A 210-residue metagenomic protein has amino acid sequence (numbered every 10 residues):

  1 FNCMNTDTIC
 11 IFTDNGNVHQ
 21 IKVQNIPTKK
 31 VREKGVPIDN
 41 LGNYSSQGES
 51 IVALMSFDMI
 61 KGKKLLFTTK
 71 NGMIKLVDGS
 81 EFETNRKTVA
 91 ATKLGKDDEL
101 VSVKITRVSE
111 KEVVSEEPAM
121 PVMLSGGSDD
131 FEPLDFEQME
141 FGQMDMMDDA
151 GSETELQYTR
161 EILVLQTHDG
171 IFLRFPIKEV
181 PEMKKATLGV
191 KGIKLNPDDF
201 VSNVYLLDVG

Functional and structural regions predicted by a protein language model:
F1-G210: Short, structured "edge-of-domain" segments at secondary-structure transitions
